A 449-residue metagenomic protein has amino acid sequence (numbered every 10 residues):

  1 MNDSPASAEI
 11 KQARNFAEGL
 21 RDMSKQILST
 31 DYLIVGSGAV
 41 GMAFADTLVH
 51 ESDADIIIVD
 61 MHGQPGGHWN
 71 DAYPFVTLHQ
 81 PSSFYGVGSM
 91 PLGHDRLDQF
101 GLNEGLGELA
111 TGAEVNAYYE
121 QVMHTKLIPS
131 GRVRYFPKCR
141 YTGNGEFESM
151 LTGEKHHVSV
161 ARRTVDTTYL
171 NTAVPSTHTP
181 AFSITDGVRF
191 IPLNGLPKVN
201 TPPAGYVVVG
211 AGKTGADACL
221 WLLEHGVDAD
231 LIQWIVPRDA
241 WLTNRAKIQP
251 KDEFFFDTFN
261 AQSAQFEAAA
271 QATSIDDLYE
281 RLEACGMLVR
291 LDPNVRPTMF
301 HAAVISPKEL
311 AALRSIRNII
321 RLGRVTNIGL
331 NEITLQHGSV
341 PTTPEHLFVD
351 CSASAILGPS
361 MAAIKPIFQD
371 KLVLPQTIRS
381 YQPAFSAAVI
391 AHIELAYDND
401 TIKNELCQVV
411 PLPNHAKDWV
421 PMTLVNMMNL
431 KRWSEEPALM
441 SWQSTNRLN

Functional and structural regions predicted by a protein language model:
A13-F16, L20, G105, T111 (+4 more regions): Glycine-rich dinucleotide-binding loop and its adjacent helix/turn
D31-I57, G215-L223: N-terminal Rossmann-like FAD-binding beta1-loop-alpha1 element of flavoenzymes
V35, H157-T172, V207-V209, P344-S354: Short hydrophobic core segments
D55-D60, L231-I235: Short beta-strand "acidic-cap" motif of Rossmann-like dinucleotide-binding folds
M61-Y118, I235, D239-L291: Glycine-rich active-site loop/strand segments that organize a redox cofactor
Q99-V174, E309-L335: Feature captures the FAD/FMN-dependent oxidoreductase FAD-binding
L220, I319-L322, T326-N449: Glycine-enriched catalytic-core subsegment of oxygenase/oxidase enzymes
L223-G329, V373-S386, P437: Dinucleotide-binding/catalytic capping subdomain of oxidoreductase cores
